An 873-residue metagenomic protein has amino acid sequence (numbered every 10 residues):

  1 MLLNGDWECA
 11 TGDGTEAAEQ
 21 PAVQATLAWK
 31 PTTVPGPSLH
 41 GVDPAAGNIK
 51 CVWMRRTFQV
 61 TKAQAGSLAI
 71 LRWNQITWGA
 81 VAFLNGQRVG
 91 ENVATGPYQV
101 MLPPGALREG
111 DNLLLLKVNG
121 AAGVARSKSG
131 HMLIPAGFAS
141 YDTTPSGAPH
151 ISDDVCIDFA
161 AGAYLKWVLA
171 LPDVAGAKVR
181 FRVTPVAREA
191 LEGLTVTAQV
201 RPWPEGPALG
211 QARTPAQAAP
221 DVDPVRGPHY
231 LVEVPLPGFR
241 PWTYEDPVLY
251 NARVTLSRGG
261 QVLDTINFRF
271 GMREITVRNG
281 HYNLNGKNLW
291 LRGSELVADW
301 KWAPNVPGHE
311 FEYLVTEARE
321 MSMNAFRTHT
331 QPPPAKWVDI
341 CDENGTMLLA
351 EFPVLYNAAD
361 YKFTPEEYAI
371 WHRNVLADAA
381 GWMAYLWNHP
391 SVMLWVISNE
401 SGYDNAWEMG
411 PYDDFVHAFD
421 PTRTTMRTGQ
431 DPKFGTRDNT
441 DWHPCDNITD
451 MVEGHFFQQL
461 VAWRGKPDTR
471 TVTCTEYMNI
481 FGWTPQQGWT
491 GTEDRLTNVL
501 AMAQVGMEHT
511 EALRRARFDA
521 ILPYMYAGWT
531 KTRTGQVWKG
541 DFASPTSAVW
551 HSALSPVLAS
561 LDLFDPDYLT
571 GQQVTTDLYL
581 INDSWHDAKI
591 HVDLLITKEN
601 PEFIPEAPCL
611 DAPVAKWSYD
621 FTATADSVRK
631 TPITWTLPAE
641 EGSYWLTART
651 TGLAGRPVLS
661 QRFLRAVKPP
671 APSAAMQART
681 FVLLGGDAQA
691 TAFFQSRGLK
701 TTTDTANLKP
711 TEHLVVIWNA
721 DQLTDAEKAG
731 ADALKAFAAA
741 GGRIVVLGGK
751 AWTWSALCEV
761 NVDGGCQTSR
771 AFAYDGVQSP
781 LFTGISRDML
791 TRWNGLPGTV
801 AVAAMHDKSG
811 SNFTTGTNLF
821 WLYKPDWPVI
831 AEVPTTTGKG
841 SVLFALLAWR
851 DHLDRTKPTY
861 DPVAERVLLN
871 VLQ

Functional and structural regions predicted by a protein language model:
L2, C9-E16, I76, S146-H150 (+5 more regions): Substrate-binding clefts and catalytic carboxylate motifs of secreted carbohydrate-active enzymes
A10-G14, I49-W167, R188, W203 (+1 more regions): Accessory beta-strand-rich segments of carbohydrate-active enzymes
L169, P241, R253-A318, L664-R665 (+1 more regions): N-terminal carbohydrate-binding accessory modules
H309-E312, T316, A325-K539: Substrate-binding/catalytic cleft of secreted carbohydrate-active enzymes, primarily glycoside hydrolases
R533, V537-D541, T570, Y579 (+4 more regions): Extracellular ligand-binding/catalytic regions of CAZymes and related secreted enzymes and adhesion modules
Q677-G764, A845-D854: Helical hinge/lid and interdomain linker segments adjacent to catalytic or ligand-binding clefts that mediate domain
Q695, C766-K857: Catalytic beta-strand/loop cores that center a nucleophilic Ser/Cys/Thr and support acyl-enzyme chemistry
Q722-V802, Y860-V863, V867: A glycine-rich, often tryptophan-bearing local segment used as a flexible ligand/cofactor-contacting loop or short
